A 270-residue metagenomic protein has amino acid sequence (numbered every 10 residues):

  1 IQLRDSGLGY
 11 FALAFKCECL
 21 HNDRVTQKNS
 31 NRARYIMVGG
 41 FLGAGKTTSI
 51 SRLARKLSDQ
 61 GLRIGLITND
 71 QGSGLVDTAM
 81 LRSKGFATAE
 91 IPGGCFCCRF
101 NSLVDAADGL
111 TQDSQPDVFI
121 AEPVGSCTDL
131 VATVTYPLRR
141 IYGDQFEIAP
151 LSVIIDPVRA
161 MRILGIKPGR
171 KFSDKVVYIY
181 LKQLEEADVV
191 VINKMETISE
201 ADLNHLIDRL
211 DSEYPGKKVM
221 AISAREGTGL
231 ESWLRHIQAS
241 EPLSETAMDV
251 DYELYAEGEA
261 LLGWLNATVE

Functional and structural regions predicted by a protein language model:
I1-L8: Low-complexity, intrinsically disordered Ser/Thr/Pro- and acidic-rich segments
Y10, K16-H21: Short, positively charged and aromatic/hydrophobic N-terminal segments
Q27-A44, T48, A239-E270: P-loop NTP-binding site
N29-G39, A44, T48-Y178: Nucleotide-state-sensitive switch-loop elements of NTP-binding domains
K84, E186, Y214-P215: Short, structured coil segments at secondary-structure junctions
P123, I154-R159, A187-D202, M220-G229 (+1 more regions): G-domain G4 guanine-recognition motif of GTPases
Y178-E186: Membrane-proximal helix-turn-helix segments that form the acceptor-binding/catalytic region of lipid-linked
L181, E196-E253, E257: Canonical P-loop GTPase G-domain recognition
